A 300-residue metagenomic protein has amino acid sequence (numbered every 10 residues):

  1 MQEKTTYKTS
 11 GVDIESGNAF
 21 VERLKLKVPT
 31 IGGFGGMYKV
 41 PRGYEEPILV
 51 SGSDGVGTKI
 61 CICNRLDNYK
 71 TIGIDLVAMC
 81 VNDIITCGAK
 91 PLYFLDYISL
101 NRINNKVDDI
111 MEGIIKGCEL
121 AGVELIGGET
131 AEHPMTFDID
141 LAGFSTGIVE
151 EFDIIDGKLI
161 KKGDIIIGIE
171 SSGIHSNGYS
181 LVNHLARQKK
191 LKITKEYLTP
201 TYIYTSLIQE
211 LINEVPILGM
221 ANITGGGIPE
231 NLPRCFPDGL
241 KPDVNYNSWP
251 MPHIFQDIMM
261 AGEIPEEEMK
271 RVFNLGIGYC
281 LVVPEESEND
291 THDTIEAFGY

Functional and structural regions predicted by a protein language model:
Q2-G11, F20, K106-I126, T136-I139 (+2 more regions): Glycine-/charge-enriched secondary-structure boundary and capping motifs
Q2-I85, G122-I126, K161, G168 (+1 more regions): N-terminal glycine-rich phosphate/pyrophosphate-binding loops that anchor nucleotide-derived ligands and cofactors
M37-G43, V56-G57, D75-L76, K90-S180: Glycine-rich anion-binding loops of enzyme active sites
P47, D164, G276-Y279: Short, surface-exposed beta-edge/turn micro-motifs
A78-C87, I208, D257-I258: Structured alpha-helical segments in the cores of large, soluble enzyme domains
N82-F94, E268: Short, flexible active-site-proximal loops enriched in glycine and acidic residues
Y179-K190: Short, compositionally biased
